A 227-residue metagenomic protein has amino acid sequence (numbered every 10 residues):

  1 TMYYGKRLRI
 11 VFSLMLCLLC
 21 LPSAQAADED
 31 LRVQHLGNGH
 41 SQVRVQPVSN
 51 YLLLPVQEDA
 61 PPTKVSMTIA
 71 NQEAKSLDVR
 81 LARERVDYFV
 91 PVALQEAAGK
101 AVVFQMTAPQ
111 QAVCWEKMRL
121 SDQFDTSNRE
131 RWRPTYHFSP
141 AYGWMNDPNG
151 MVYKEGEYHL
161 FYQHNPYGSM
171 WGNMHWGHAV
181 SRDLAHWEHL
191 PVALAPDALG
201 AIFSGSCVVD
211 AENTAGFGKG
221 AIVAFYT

Functional and structural regions predicted by a protein language model:
M2, A27-T227: Carbohydrate-active catalytic/glycan-binding domains of CAZyme proteins, especially the secreted or lumenal ectodomains
M2-F12: Bacterial N-terminal signal peptides that target proteins for export
Y4, C20-L21: Short, flexible coil/linker elements and helix-boundary hinge sites characteristic of intrinsically disordered
V11-C20: Bacterial N-terminal signal peptides
S23-Q25: Sec/Tat signal peptide C-region and signal peptidase I cleavage site
